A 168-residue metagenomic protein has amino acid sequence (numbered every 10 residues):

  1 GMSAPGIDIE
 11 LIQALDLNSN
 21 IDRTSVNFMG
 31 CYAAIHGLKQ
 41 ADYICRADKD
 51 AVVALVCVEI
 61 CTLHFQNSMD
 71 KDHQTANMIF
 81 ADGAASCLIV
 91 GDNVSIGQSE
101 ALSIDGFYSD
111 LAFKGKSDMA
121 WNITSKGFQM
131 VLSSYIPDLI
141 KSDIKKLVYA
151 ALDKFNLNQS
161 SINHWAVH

Functional and structural regions predicted by a protein language model:
G1, Q159-H168: Short glycine-rich phosphate-binding loop at a beta-alpha junction
M2-D50: Conserved catalytic cysteine-centered active-site region of acyl-thioester-dependent Claisen-condensing enzymes
M2-L17, L55-Q66, S117-W121: Acidic-glycine-rich active-site phosphate/pyrophosphate-binding loop
S19-D22, A47-V53, Q74-T75, G83-A84 (+2 more regions): Short coil/turn connectors at secondary-structure junctions
N27, V52-E59, A81, I89: Short beta-strand segments
G37, L147-F155: Stable alpha-helical structural segments in soluble proteins, enriched in small hydrophobic residues
I44-V52, V90-E100, D153-N156: Secondary-structure boundary elements
C61, N67-S142, K146-A150: Condensing-enzyme catalytic core mediating Claisen C-C bond formation in acyl metabolism
